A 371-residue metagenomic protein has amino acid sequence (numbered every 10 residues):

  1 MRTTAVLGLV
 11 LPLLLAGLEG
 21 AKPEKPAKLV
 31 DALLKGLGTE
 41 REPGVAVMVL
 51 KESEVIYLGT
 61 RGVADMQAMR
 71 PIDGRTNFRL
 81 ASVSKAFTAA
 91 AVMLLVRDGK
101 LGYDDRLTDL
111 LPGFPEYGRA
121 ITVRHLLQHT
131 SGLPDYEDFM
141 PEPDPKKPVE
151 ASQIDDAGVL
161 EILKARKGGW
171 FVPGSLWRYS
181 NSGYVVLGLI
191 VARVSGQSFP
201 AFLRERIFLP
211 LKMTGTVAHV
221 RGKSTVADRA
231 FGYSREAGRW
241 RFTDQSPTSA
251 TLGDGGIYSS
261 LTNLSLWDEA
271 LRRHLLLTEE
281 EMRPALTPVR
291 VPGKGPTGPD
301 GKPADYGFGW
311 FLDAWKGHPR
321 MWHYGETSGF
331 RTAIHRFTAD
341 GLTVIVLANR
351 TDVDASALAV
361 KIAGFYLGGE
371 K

Functional and structural regions predicted by a protein language model:
M1-A5: Positively charged n-region of N-terminal signal peptides that target proteins for export
V6-A16: Bacterial N-terminal signal peptides
L14-K25: Bacterial Sec-dependent signal peptides at the C-terminal "C-region" and cleavage site
E24-L80, K100-D105, A165-R166, R241-F242 (+1 more regions): Short, conserved catalytic-motif segment at the N-terminal edge
D65, G118-S328: Short, surface-exposed loop or secondary-structure junction motifs that flank catalytic or metal-binding residues
Y103-Y117, L209-L211: Short, glycine/proline-biased beta-turn/loop segments that scaffold the active-site neighborhood
R290, K294, N349-K371: Short, gly/Ser/Thr-rich active-site loops of penicillin-recognizing serine hydrolases
W322-H323, R331-R350: Short, well-ordered beta-strand elements
